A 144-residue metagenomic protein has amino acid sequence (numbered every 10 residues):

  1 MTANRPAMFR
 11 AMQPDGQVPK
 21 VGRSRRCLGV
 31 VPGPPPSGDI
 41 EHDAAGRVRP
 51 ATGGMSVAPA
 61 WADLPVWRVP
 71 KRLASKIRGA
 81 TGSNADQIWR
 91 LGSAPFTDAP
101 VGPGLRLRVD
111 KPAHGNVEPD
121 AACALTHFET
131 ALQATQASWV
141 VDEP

Functional and structural regions predicted by a protein language model:
M1-P144: NAD-dependent ADP-ribosyltransferases
